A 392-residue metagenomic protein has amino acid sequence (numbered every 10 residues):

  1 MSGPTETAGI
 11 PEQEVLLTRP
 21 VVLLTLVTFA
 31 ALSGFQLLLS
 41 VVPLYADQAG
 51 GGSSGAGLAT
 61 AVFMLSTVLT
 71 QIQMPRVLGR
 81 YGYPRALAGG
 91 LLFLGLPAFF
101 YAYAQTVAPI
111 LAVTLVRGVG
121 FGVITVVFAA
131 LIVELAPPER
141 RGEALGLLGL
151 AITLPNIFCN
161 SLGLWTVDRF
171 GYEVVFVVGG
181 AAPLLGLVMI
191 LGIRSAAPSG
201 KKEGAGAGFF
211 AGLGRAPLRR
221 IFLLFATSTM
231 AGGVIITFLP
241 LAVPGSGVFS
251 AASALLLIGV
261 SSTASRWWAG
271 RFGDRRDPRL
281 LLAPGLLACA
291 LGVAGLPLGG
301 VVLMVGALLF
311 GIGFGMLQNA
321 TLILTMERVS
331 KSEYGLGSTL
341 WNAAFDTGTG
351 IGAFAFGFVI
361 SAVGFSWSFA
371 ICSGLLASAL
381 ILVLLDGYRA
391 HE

Functional and structural regions predicted by a protein language model:
E6-T18, S195-I221: Juxtamembrane intracellular "pre-TM" segments in multi-pass secondary transporters
R19-G57, G232-A242: Helix-loop boundary and gating motifs at the non-cytosolic
M64-I72, N156-I157, G259-T263, W267 (+1 more regions): Residue-level signature of mid-helix packing/kink "hotspots" within the transmembrane helices of 12-pass Major
T70-G82, S265-D277: Helix-to-loop junctions at the C-terminal end of transmembrane segments in multipass secondary transporters
G82, Y103-A108, L298-G300: Helix-breaking motifs and short loop linkers at transmembrane-helix boundaries and internal kinks in secondary membrane
R85-F99, G180, L280-A294: Structural signature of the two symmetry-related core transmembrane helices
L115-L150: Cytoplasmic helix-loop-helix junction between adjacent transmembrane helices in 12-TM secondary transporters
G180-S199, L382-D386: C-terminal membrane-cytosol helix-exit motif in multi-pass small-molecule transporters
